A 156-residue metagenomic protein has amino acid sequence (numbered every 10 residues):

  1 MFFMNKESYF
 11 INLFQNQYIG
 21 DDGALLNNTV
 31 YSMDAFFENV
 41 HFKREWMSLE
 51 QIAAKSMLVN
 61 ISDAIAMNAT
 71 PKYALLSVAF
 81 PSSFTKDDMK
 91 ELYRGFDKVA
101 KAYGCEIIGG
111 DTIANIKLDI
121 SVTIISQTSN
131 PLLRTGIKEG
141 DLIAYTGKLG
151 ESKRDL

Functional and structural regions predicted by a protein language model:
M1-L156: Helix-biased detector of long, well-ordered alpha-helical tracts
